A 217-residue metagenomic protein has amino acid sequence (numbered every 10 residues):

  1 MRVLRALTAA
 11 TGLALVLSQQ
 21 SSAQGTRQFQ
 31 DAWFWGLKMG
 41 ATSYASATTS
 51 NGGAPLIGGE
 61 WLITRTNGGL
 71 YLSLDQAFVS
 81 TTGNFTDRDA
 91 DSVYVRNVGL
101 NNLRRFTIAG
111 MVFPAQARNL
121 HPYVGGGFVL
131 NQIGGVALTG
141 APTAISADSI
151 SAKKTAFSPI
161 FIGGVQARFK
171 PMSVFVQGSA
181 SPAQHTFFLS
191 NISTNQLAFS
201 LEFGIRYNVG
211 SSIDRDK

Functional and structural regions predicted by a protein language model:
Q19-L70, R206-K217: Short glycine/proline- and aromatic-enriched beta-strand/turn motifs that initiate or cap beta-hairpins
R27-W35, T66-L70, R118-V124, T155 (+2 more regions): Outer-envelope beta-barrel architecture signal
D31-W33, N51-I57, L100-F106, L120 (+2 more regions): Residues that define the transmembrane beta-barrel architecture of outer-membrane proteins
W35-A41, L72-F78, V124-L130, V165 (+2 more regions): Transmembrane beta-barrel strands of outer-membrane/channel proteins
A47-G53, T82-D89, G134-I145, T186-S193 (+1 more regions): Outer-membrane beta-barrel translocator domains and adjoining extracellular loop/strand segments of Gram-negative
I57-G59, F106-G110, V124, F161-G163 (+2 more regions): Membrane-embedded beta-strands of outer-membrane beta-barrel proteins, especially the hydrophobic/small aromatic
E60-T143, Y207: Gram-negative (and chloroplast) outer-membrane scaffold detector with strong preference for beta-barrel transmembrane
V79-F85, F161, Q166-K217: Predominantly the C-terminal beta-signal and adjacent terminal strand-loop region of outer-membrane beta-barrel
